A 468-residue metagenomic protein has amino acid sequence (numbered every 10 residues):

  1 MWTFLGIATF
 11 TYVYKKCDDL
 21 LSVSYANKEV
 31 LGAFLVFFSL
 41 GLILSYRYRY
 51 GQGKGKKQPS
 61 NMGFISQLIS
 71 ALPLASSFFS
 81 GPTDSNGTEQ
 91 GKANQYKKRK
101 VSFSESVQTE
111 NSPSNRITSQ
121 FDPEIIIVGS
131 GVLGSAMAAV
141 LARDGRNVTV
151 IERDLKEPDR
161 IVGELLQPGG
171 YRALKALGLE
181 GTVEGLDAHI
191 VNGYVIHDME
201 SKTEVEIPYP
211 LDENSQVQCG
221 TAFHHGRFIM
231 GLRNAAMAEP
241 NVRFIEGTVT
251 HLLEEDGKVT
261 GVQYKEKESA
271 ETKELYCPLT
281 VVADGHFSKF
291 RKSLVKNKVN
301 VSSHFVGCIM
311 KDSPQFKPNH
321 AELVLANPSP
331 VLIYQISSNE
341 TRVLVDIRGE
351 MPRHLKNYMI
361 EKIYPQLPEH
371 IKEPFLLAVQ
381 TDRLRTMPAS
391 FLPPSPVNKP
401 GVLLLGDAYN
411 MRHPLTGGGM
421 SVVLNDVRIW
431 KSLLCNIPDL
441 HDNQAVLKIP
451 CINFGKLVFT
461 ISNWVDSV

Functional and structural regions predicted by a protein language model:
T3-F4, A8, K15, G32-V36 (+2 more regions): C-terminal helical "tail/cap" subdomain of flavin- and related membrane-associated enzymes
V13-L21: Juxtamembrane "helix-exit" motif on the non-cytosolic side of transmembrane helices
Q52-K54, A75-S80, N94-P123, S269 (+1 more regions): A short, basic/flexible loop-to-alpha-helix module at the beginning of a structural domain
N94-K100, V107, R353-L447: FAD/FMN-dependent oxidoreductases across multiple families
Q120-D122, R172, E180-S293, V299-F305: Conserved N-terminal helical subregion
I126-S130, V140-V162: Glycine-rich FAD pyrophosphate-binding loop
G134-S135: N-terminal Rossmann-fold NAD(P) dinucleotide-binding loop
K267-E274, P278-N398: Conserved FAD-binding catalytic core of PHBH/FMO-like flavoproteins
